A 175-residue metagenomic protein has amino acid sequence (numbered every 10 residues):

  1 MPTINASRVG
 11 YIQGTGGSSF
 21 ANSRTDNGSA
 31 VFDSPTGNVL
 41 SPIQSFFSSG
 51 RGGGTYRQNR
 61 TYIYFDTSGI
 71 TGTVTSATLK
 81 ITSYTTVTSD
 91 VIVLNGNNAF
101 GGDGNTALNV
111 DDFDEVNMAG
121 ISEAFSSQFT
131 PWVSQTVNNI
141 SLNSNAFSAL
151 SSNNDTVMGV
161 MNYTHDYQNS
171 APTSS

Functional and structural regions predicted by a protein language model:
M1-Y64, N98-G101, T164, N169: Flexible, small-residue-rich N-terminal segments that precede or flank a structured functional core
P2-S7, I81-V87: Short, charged N-terminal helix-start/capping segments
Y56-R57, T67-T75, A149-L150: Extracellular/lumenal carbohydrate-interaction signature centered on repeated Trp-anchored short motifs
T61, F65, T73-T85: A short beta-strand element within beta-rich, extracytoplasmic domains of secreted/secretory-pathway proteins
F65-T67, L142: Hydrophobic residues in beta-strands and at strand termini
Y84-T156, Q168: Beta-strand-rich interaction/scaffold domains
V160-N162: Extracellular low-complexity, Gly/Ser/Thr-rich intrinsically disordered linkers and protease-sensitive activation/hinge
P172-S175: Exposed low-complexity, polar/acidic, P/S/T/G-rich flexible segments that act as propeptides, protease-susceptible
